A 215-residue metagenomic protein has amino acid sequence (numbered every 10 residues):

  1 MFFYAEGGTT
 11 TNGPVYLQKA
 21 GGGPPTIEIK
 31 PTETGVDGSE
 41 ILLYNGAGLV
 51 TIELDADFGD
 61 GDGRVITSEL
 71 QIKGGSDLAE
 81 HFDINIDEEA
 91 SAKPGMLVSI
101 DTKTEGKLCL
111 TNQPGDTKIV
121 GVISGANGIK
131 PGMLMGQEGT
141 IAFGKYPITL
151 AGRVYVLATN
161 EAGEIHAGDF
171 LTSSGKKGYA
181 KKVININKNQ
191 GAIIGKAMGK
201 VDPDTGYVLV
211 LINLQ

Functional and structural regions predicted by a protein language model:
M1-G74: Parallel beta-helix/beta-solenoid repeats that form elongated, surface-exposed shafts/blades used for receptor binding
F58-Q215: Extracellular receptor-binding modules and their adjoining Ser/Thr/Gly/Asp/Asn-rich linkers
